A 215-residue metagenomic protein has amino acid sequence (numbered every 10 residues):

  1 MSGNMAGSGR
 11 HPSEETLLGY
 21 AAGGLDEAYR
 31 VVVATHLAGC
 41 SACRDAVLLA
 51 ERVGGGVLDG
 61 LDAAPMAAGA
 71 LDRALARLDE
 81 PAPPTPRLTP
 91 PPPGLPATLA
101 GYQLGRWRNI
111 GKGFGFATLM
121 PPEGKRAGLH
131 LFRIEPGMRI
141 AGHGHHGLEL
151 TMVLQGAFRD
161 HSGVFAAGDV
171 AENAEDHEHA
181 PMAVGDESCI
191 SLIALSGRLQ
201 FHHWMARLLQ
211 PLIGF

Functional and structural regions predicted by a protein language model:
M1-E15, E27-A28, A38-S41, D45 (+1 more regions): Positively biased amphipathic helices and basic secretion/translocation or surface-docking motifs that either flank
T35, R198-F215: Alpha-helical membrane-targeting segments
V47, G142, H161, H179-G185: Short beta-strand His + acidic residue motifs that chelate non-heme Fe in jelly-roll/DSBH and cupin folds
G105-A141: A short glycine-rich, His/Asp/Glu-containing loop-to-beta-strand
E135-M138, G144-D160: Glycine- and acidic-residue-biased ligand/ion/polar-headgroup-sensing regions
D160-A180: Short acidic-glycine-tyrosine-enriched beta hairpin
H177-F201: Ligand-binding loop in jelly-roll beta-barrel domains
